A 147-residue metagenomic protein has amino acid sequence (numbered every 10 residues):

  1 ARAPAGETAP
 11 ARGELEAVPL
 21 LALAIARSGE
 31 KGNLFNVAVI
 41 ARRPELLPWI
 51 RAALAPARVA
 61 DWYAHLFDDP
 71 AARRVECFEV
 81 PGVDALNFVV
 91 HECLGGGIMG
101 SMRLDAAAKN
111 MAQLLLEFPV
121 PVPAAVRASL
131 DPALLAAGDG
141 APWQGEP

Functional and structural regions predicted by a protein language model:
A1, P10, E14-P147: Metallocofactor- and cofactor-centric catalytic cores in central/energy metabolism, strongly enriched
